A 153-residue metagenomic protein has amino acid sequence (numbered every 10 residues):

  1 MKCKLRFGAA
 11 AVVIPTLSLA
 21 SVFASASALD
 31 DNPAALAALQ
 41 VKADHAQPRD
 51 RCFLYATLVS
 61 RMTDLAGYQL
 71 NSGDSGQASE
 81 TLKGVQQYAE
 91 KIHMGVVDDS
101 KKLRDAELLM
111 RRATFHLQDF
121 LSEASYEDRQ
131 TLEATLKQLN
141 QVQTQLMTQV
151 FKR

Functional and structural regions predicted by a protein language model:
M1-K4: N-terminal secretory signal peptides that target proteins for export/translocation
A10-A20: Bacterial N-terminal signal peptides
A24-R153: Long, charged/polar, soluble alpha-helical segments
